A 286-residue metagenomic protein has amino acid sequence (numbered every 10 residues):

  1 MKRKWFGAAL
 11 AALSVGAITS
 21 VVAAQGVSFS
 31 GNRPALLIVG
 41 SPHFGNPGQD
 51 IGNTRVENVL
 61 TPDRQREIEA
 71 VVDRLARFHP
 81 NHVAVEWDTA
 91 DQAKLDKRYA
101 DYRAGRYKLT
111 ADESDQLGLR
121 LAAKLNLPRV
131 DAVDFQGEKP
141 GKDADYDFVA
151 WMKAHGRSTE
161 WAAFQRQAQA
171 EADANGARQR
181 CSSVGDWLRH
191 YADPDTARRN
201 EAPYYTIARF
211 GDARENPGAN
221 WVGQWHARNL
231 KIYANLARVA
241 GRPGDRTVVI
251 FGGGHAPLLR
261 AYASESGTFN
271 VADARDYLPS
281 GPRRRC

Functional and structural regions predicted by a protein language model:
M1-A9: Bacterial N-terminal signal peptides that target proteins for export
A8-A17: Bacterial N-terminal signal peptides
V21-G26: Boundary at the C-terminal end of the N-terminal hydrophobic targeting segment
P42-Q65: Acidic/histidine-rich helix-loop elements that form or flank divalent-metal/phosphate-binding sites at the catalytic
E57-V72, R103, A234: N-terminal post-signal-peptidase region of extra-cytosolic proteins
H79-V85: Proline-aspartate-enriched helix->loop->beta-strand connector
D96-R242, Y262: Hydrophobic, often amphipathic alpha-helical segments used for membrane interaction and targeting
W221-C286: A cross-kingdom marker for long, charged
